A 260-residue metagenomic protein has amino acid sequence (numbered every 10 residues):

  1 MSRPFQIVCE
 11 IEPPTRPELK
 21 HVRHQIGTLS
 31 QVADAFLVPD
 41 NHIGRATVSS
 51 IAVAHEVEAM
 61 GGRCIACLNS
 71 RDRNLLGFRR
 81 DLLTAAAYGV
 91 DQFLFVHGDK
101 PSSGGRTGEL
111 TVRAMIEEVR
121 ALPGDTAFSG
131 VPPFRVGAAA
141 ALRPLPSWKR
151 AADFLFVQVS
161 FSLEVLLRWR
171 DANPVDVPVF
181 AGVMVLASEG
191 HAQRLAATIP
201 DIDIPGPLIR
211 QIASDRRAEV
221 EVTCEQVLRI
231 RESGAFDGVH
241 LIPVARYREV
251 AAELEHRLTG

Functional and structural regions predicted by a protein language model:
M1-S2, I26-Q31, I51-G61, L82-V90 (+4 more regions): Acidic (Asp/Glu)-rich catalytic clusters
M1-V38, T47: Conserved N-terminal beta1-alpha1 strand-loop-helix module at the mouth
I7-I11, D34-V38, C64-L68, F93-F95 (+4 more regions): Hydrophobic faces of well-ordered beta-strands that scaffold small-molecule active sites in alpha/beta enzyme cores
I11-T15, D40-G44, S70-D72, H97-P101 (+4 more regions): Active-site-proximal loop/turn and secondary-structure-junction residues that shape catalytic pockets, frequently
P13, G98, T107-G130, G137-L142 (+3 more regions): Active-site pocket-lining/capping segments in soluble small-molecule metabolic enzymes
R16-L29, S50, L75-L83, A141-K149 (+1 more regions): Short, acidic/polar
E18-K20, G44-V57, N74-R80, K100-P123 (+2 more regions): Active-site-adjacent beta->alpha loops and helix N-cap segments on the catalytic face of soluble alpha/beta enzymes
R73-A86, R143-R150, E164-D171, E189-Q193 (+2 more regions): Catalytic cores of alpha/beta
